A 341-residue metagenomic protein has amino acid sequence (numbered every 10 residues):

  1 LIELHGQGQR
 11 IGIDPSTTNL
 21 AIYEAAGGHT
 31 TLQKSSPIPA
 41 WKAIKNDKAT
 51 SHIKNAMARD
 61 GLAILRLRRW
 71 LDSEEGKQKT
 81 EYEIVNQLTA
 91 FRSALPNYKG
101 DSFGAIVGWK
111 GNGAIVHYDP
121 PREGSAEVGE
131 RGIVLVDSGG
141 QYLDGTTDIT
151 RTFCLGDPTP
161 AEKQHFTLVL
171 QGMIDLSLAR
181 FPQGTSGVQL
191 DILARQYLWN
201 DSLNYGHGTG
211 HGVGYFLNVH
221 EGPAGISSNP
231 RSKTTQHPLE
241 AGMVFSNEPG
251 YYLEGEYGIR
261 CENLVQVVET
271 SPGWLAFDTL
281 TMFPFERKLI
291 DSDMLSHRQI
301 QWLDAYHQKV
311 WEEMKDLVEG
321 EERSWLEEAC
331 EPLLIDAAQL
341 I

Functional and structural regions predicted by a protein language model:
L1-I341: Active-site neighborhoods and metal-handling regions in enzymes and metal-associated proteins
